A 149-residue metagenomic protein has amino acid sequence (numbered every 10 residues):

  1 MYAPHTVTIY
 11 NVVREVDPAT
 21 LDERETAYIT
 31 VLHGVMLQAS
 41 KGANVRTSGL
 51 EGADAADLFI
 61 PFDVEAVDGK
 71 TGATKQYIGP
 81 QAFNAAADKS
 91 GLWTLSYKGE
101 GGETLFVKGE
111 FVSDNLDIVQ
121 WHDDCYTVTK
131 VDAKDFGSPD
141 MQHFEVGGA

Functional and structural regions predicted by a protein language model:
M1-H33, L37-K41: N-terminal intrinsically disordered, low-complexity, charge/repeat-rich segments that act as generic
R24-A149: Short, conserved turn/kink motifs that form compact alpha/beta structural patches or helix kinks used as
